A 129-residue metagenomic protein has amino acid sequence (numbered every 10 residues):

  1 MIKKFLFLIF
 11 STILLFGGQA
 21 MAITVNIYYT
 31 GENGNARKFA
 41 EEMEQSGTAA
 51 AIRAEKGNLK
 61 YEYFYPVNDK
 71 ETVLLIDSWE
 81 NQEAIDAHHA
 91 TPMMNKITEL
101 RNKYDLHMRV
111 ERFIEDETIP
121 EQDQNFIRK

Functional and structural regions predicted by a protein language model:
M1-F7: Bacterial N-terminal signal peptides that target proteins for export
K3, Y104-L106: Short glycine/proline-enriched turn or capping motifs at secondary-structure junctions
L8-F16: Bacterial N-terminal signal peptides
L15-V73, E80-A90, L106-K129: Short S/T/G/P-rich N-terminal loop/turn motif that feeds into the first structured element of a domain
M94-R101, F113: Outer-membrane beta-barrel domain signature
